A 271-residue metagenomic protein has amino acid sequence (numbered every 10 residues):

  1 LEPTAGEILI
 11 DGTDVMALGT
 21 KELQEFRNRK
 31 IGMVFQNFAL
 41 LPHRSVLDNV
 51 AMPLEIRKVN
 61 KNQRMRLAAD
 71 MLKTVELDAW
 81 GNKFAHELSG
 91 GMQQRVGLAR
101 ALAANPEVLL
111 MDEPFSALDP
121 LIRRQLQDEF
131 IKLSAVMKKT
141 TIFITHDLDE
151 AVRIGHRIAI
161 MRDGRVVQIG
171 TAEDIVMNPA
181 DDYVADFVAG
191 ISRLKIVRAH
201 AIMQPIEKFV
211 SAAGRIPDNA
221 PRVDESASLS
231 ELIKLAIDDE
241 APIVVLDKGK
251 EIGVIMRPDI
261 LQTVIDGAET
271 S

Functional and structural regions predicted by a protein language model:
D11-D14, A51, E55-K58, N62-W80 (+1 more regions): Conserved ABC ATPase "signature" region
E22, F84-L88, M92-Q94: Conserved ABC ATPase signature
N105: Conserved catalytic motifs of ABC-family nucleotide-binding domains
L109-D112: Catalytic Walker B motif of ABC-type/P-loop ATPase nucleotide-binding domains
I169-G170, N178, V254: ABC ATPase "signature
A212-A241, V245-D247, M256-S271: The conserved cystathionine-beta-synthase
